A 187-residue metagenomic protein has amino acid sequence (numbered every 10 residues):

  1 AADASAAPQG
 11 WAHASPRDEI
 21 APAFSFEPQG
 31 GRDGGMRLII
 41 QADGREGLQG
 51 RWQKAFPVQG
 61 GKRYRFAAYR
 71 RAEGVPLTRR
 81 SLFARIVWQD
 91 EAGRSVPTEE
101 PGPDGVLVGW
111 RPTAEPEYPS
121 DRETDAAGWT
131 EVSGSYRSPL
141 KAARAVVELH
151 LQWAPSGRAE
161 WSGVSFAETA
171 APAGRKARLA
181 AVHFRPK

Functional and structural regions predicted by a protein language model:
A1-A4, G50-L82, I86, V132-S138 (+2 more regions): Extra-cytoplasmic beta-strand recognition segments
A1-I20, A68: Extracellular carbohydrate-recognition regions
W11-H13, Q41-R45, G102-P103, P116 (+3 more regions): OB-fold and OB-like single-stranded nucleic-acid-recognition modules and their adjacent interaction interfaces
F24-E46: Short carbohydrate-recognition loop motifs
G31-D33, G47, P57-G61, L77-R79 (+4 more regions): Surface-exposed coil/turn segments at beta-strand junctions on protein surfaces, enriched
G35, R63, S81-R85, L107 (+2 more regions): Exposed beta-strand and adjacent loop surfaces of beta-rich binding modules that mediate intermolecular recognition
W52, R71-G128: Extracellular ligand-binding interfaces
P101-G102, V106, T113, A127-E148 (+1 more regions): Hydrophobic structural segments
